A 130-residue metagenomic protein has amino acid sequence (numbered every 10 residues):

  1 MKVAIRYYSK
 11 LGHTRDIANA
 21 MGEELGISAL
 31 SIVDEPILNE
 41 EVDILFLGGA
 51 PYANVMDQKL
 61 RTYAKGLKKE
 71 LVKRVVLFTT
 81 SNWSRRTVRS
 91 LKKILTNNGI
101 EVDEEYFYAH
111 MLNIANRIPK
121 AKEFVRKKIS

Functional and structural regions predicted by a protein language model:
V3, S9, H13-D16, A20-L30 (+2 more regions): FMN-binding flavodoxin-like domain, especially the glycine-rich phosphate-binding loop
